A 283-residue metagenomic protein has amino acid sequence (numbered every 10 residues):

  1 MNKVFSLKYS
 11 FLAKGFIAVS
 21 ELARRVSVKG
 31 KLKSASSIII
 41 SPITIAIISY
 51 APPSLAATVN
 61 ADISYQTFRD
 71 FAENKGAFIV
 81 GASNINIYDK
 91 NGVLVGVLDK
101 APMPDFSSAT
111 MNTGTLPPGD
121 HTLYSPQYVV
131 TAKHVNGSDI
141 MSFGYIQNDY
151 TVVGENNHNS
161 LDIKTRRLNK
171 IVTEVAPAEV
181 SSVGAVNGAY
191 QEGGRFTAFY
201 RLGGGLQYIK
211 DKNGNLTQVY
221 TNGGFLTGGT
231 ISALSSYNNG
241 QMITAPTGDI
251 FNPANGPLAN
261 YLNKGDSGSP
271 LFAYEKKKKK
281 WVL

Functional and structural regions predicted by a protein language model:
V4-V26: Solvent-exposed adhesion/ligand-recognition segments of exported proteins
K14, Q127, T131, R166 (+2 more regions): Terminal peptide-recognition signature
A23-R24, H134-G137, N169-E174, G204-Y208 (+1 more regions): Acidic glycine-/aspartate-rich tracts in secreted/extracellular proteins
I43-S54: C-terminal segment of classical bacterial N-terminal signal peptides
P52-K133, D139-S142, T230, S236-N238 (+2 more regions): Protease-domain processing segments flanking chymotrypsin-fold serine proteases, especially trypsin-like
G119-D120, S267-P270: Beta-propeller and closely related beta-sheet repeat lectin domains
S125-L161, I171-E174: Catalytic-histidine neighborhood of serine endopeptidases, predominantly the chymotrypsin-like S1/PA family
I163-G265: Chymotrypsin/trypsin-fold serine protease catalytic domain
